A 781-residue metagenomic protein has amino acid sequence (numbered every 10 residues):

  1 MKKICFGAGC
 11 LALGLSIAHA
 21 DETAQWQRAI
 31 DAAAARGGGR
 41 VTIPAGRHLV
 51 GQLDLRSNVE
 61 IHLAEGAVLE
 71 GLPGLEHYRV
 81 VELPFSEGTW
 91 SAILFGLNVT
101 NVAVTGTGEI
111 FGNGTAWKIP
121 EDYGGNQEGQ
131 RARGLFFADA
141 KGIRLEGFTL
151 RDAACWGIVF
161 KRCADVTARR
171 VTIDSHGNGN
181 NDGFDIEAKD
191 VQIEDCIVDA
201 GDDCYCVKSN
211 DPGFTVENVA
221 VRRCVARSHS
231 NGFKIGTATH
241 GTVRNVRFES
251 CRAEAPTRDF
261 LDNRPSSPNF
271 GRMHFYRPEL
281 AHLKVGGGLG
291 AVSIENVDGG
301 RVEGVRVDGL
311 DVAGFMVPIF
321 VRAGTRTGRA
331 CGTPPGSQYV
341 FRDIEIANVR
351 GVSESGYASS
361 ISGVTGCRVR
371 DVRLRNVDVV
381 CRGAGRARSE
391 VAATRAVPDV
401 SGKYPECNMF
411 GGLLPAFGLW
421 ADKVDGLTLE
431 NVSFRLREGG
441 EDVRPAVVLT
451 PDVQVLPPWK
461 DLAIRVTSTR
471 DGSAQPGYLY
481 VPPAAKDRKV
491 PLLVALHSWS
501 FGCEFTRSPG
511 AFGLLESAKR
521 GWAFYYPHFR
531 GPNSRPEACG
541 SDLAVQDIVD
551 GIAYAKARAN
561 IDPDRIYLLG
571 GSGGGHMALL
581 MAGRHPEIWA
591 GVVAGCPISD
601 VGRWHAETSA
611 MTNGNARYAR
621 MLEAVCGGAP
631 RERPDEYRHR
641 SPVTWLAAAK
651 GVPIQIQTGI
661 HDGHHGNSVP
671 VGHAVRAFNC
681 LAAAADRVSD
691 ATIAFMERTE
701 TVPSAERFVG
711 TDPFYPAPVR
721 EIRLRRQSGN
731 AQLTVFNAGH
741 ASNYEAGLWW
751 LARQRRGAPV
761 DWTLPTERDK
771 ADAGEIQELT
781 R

Functional and structural regions predicted by a protein language model:
A18-V455: Extracellular/periplasmic carbohydrate-active domains that bind, remodel, or depolymerize complex polysaccharides
L456-K486: N-terminal cap/lid segment of alpha/beta-hydrolase-fold proteins
K486-V490, A495-E537, V601-G602, H664-G666: Short substrate-entry loop that stabilizes the transition state in hydrolases
S500, E504-P509, A590-G591, P597-I598 (+2 more regions): Mobile cap/lid helix-loop segments that gate and shape the active-site cleft of serine hydrolases
F501, K556-R558, D564-N613: Primarily recognizes the serine-hydrolase "nucleophile elbow" in alpha/beta-hydrolase and SGNH/GDSL folds
C539-A559: Alpha/beta-hydrolase active-site loop
C626-G628, I660-S728: Active-site-adjacent alpha-helix of alpha/beta-hydrolase-fold enzymes
I656-T658: Short beta-strand/loop motif that positions the catalytic acidic residue of the alpha/beta-hydrolase fold
